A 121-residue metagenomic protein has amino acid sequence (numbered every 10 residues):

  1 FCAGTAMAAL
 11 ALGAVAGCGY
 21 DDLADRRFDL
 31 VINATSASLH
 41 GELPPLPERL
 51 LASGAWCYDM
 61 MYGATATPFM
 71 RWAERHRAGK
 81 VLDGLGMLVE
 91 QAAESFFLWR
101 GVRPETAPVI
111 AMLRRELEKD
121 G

Functional and structural regions predicted by a protein language model:
F1-L12: NAD(P)-binding Rossmann-fold cofactor-contacting core
L10-A16, R77-G79: A short helix-to-beta-strand connector/capping loop
G13-F28: Short acidic low-complexity segments
F28, G54-A55: Short, well-ordered alpha-helix to beta-strand connector turns
T35-A37, M61-Y62: Short glycine-/small-residue-rich Rossmann-like dinucleotide-binding loops
L39-P47: Glycine/threonine-rich flexible loop motifs
P47, A55-M112: Rossmann-fold NAD(P)-binding glycine/threonine-rich loop
